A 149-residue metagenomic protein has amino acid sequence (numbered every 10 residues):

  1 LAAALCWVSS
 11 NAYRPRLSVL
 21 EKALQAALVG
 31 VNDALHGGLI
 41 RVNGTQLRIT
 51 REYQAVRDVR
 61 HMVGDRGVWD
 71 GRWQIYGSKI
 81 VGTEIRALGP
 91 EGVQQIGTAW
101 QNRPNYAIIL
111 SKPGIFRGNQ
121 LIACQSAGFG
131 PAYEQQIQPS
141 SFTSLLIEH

Functional and structural regions predicted by a protein language model:
L1-H149: AMP-forming adenylation/ATP pyrophosphatase catalytic core
